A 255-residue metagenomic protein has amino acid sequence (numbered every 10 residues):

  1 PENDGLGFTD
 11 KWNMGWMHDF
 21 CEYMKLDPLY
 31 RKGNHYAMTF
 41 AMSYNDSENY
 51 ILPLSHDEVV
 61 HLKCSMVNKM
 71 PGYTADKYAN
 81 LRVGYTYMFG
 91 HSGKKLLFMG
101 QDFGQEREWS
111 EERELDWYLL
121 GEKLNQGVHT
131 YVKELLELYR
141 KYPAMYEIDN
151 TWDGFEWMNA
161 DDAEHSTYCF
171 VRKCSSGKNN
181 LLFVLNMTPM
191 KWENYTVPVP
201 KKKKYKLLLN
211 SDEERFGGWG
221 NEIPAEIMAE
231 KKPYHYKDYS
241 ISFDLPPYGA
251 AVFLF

Functional and structural regions predicted by a protein language model:
P1-G104, E108, P143, N150 (+4 more regions): Conserved alpha/beta catalytic core and glycan-binding cleft of carbohydrate-active enzymes
V67-Y78, D116-Q126, K237-S242: Active-site rim elements
Y87, E134-E137, L207, F253-F255: Residue-level signal for well-ordered alpha-helical scaffold segments within enzymatic catalytic domains
E108-S110, E114-L115: C-terminal/domain-terminus segments
L115, L120-H129, L135-E137, T196-M228: C-terminal accessory region downstream of the catalytic core in glycan-modifying enzymes
L120-W157, G249-V252: Aromatic- and carboxylate-lined catalytic core of secreted/periplasmic carbohydrate-active enzymes
P224-F255: C-terminal beta-strand-rich structural cap/linker in extracellular carbohydrate-active enzymes
